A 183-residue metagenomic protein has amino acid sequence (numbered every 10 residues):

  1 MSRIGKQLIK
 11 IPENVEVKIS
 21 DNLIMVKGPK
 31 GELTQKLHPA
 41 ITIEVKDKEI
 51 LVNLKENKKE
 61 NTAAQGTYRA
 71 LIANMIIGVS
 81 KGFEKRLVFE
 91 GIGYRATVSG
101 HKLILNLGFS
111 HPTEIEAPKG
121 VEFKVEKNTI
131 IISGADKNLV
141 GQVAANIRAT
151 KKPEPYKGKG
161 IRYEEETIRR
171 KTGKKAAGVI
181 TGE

Functional and structural regions predicted by a protein language model:
S2-A145, A149-E183: N-terminal intrinsically disordered, cationic/polar leader segments that include organellar targeting peptides
